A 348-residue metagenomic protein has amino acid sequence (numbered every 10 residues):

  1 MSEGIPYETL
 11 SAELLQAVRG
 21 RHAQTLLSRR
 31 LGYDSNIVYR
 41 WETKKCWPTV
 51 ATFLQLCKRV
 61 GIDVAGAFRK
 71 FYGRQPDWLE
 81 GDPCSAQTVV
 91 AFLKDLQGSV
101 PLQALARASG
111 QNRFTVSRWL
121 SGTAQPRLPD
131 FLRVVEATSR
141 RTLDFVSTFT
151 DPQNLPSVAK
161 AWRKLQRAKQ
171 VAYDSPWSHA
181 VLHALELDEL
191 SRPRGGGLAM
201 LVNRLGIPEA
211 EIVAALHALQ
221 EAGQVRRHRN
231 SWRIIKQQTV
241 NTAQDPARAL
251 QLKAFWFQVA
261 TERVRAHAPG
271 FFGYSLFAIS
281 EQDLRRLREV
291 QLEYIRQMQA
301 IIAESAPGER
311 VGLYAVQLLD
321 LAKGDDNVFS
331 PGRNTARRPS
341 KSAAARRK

Functional and structural regions predicted by a protein language model:
M1-H22, A65-V100: A short, Lys/Arg-rich alpha-helix, primarily the initiator
G32-P48, G110-P126: Recognition helix of helix-turn-helix/homeodomain-like DNA-binding domains that insert into the DNA major groove
T49-G66, L128-D144: DNA major-groove recognition helix of helix-turn-helix/homeodomain DNA-binding modules
G61-L79, S139-L155: Short C-terminal boundary/hinge segments that cap the last helix of small helical domains
E80, P152-D188: Short alpha-helical segments that sit at the start of domains
T150-L155, K169-W177, Q224-L252: Short, cationic-aromatic polyanion-contact patches
G206-A222: Short amphipathic alpha-helical interaction segments
Q238-F272: Short, amphipathic alpha-helical interaction segments positioned at domain boundaries
